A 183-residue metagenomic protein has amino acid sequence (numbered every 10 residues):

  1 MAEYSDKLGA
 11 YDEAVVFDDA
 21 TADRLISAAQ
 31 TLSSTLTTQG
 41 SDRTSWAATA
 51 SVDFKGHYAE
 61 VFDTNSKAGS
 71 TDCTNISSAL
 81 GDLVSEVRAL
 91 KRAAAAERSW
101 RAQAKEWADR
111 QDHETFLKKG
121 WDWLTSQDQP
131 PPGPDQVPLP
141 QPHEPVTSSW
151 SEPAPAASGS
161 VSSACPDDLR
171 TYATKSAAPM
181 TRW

Functional and structural regions predicted by a protein language model:
M1-W183: N-terminal secretion-targeting helices of virulence/extracellular proteins, encompassing both classical Sec signal
